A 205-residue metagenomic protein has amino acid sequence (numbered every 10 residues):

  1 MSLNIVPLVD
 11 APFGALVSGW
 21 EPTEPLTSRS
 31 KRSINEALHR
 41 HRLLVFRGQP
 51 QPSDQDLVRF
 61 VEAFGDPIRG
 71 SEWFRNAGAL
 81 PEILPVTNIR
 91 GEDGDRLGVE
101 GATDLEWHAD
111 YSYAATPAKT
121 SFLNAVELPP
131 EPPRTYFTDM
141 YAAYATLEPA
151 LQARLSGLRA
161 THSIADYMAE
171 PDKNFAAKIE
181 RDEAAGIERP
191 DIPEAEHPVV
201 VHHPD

Functional and structural regions predicted by a protein language model:
S2-D205: Non-heme Fe(II) oxygenase catalytic core, chiefly the N-lobe of the double-stranded beta-helix
